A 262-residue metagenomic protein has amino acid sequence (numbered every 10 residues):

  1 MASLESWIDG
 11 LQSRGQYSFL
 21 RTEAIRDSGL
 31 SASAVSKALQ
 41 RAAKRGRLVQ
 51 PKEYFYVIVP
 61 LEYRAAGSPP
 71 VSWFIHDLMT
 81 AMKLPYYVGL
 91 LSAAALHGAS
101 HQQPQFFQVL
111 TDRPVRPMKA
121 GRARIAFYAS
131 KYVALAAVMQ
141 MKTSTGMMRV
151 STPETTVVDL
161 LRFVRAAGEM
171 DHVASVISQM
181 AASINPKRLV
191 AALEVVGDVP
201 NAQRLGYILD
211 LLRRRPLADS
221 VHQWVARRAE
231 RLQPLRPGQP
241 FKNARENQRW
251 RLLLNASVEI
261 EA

Functional and structural regions predicted by a protein language model:
M1-A2, A262: Intrinsically disordered, low-complexity and often Lys/Arg-enriched segments
A2-P85, A182-A202, D210: Short beta-edge/loop segments at beta->alpha junctions of small alpha/beta modules that act as binding/recognition
S18, F55, P117, M147-R149 (+1 more regions): Residue-level preference for alpha-helix termini and adjacent loops
A24, A93, V157: A residue-level signal for conserved active-site and pocket-lining positions in enzyme catalytic cores
S31-A34, H101-Q103, R165-E169: Short amphipathic alpha-helical segments with coiled-coil-like heptad repeat character
K37-Q40, K44-R45, Q50-E62, S68-A134 (+1 more regions): Short gly/ser-rich loop at a beta-strand->alpha-helix junction or flexible surface loop bordering the NTP-binding
V138-A262: Hydrophobic alpha-helical interaction segments
